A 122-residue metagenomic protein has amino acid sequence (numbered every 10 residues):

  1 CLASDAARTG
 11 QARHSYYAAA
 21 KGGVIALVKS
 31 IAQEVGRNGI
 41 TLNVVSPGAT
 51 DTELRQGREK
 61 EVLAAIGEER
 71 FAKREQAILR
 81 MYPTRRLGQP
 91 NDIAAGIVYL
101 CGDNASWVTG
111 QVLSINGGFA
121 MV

Functional and structural regions predicted by a protein language model:
S4: Residue(s) in the substrate-gating loop at a strand-loop-helix junction that position the organic substrate next
T9, G96-V98, T109-V122: Short C-terminal tail/terminal secondary-structure segment of NAD(P)H-dependent dehydrogenase/reductase domains
T9-S15, R37-N38, R85, D103: Active-site loop immediately N-terminal to the catalytic Tyr-X3-Lys motif of short-chain dehydrogenase/reductase
A20, V28: Active-site helix of classical SDR
Q33-E34, S106: Alpha-helical segment proximal to the catalytic Tyr-Lys
V35-R37, T50, C101: A short hydrophobic alpha-helix cap/turn motif
T50-M81: A glycine/serine/threonine-rich, flexible loop-to-helix segment that serves as the NAD(P) cofactor-binding "lid"
R70-F71, Y82-I93: A conserved structural motif in NAD(P)-dependent oxidoreductases
